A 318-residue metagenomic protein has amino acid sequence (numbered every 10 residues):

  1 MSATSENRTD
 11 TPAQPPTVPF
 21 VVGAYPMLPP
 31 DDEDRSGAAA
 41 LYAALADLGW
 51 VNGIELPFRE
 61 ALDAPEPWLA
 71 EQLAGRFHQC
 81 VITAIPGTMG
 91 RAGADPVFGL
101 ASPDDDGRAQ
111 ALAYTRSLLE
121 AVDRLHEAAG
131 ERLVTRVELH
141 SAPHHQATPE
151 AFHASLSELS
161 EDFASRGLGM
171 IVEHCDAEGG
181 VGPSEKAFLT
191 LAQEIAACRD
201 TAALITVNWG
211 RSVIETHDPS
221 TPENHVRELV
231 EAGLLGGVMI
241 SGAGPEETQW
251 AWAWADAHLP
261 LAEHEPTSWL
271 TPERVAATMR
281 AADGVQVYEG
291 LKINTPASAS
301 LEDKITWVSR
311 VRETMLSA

Functional and structural regions predicted by a protein language model:
S2-L100, D105-S117, N208: N-terminal pre-domain/capping segments
S2-P16, R116, E120-A128, A154-S155 (+2 more regions): Histidine-acidic metal/acid-base catalytic patches
A3, R8, P96-D200, K304-R312: Active-site acidic/histidine proton-transfer and metal-coordination neighborhood in alpha/beta enzyme cores
T4, V22-I54, F152-G169, L191 (+6 more regions): A structural signal for the main folded, soluble domain(s) of proteins
D10-P16, A39-W50, D63-G87, E120-R132 (+4 more regions): Acidic (Asp/Glu)-rich catalytic clusters
A24-P26, L56-E60, C80-G87, L139-P143 (+4 more regions): A cross-domain feature marking catalytic cores of carbohydrate-active enzymes and several ubiquitous metabolic/repair
L28-S36, I54-L69, H145-P149, E178-F188 (+4 more regions): Acidic-and-aromatic substrate-binding clefts and catalytic sites of carbohydrate-active enzymes
M89-P96, G179-G180, E247-A251: Short acidic/His/Gly/Ser-rich catalytic and metal-binding motifs that mark active-site loops of diverse hydrolases
